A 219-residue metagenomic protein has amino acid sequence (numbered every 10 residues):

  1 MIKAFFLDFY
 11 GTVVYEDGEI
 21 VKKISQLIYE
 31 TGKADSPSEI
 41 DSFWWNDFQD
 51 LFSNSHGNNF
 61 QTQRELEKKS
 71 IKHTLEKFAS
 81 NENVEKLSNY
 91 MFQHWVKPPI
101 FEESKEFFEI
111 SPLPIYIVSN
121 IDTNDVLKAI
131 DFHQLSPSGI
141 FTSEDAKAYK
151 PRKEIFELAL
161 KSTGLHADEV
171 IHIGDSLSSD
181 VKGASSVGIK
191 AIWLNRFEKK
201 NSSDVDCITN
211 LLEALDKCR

Functional and structural regions predicted by a protein language model:
M1-L7, E82, K105, E109 (+1 more regions): Asp-based, Mg2+/Mn2+-dependent phosphohydrolase catalytic module
I2-E102: N-terminal helical cap/lid subdomain that shapes the substrate entry/recognition surface in HAD-like hydrolases
G11, N54-N58, M91, L113 (+3 more regions): A general structural-boundary detector
W45, E109-P112: Alpha-helix boundary recognition
